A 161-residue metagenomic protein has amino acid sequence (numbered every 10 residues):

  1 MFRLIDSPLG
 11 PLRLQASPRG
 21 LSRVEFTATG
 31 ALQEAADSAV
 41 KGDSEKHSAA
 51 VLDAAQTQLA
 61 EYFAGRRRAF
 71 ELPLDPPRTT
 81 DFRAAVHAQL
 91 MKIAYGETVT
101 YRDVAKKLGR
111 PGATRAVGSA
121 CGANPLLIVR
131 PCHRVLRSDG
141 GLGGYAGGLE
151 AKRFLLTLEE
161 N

Functional and structural regions predicted by a protein language model:
M1-P111, E160-N161: Basic nucleic-acid-binding alpha-helical/helix-turn surface characteristic of O6-alkylguanine DNA
L72-L74, V117, L142-Y145: Short clusters of hydrophobic/aromatic residues that line enzyme substrate/ligand-binding pockets
P111-T114, L155: LysM (lysin motif) carbohydrate-binding repeats in extracellular/periplasmic proteins that recognize
R115-N124: Regulatory, non-catalytic segments
I128-V129: Major-groove DNA-recognition helix of helix-turn-helix-type DNA-binding domains
C132: Short cysteine clusters
S138-N161: …primarily DNA-binding HTH/wHTH and HhH modules…
